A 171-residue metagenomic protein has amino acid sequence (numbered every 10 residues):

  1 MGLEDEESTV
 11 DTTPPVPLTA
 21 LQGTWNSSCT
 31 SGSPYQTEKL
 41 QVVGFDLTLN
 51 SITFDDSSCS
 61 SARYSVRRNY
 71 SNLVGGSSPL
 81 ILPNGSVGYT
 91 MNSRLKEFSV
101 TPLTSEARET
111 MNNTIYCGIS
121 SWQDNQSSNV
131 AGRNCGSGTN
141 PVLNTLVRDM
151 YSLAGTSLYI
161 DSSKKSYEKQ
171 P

Functional and structural regions predicted by a protein language model:
M1-A20: Bacterial Sec-dependent N-terminal signal peptides
A20-G23, S27: N-terminal onset of structured domains
S27-Q36, I52-G155, D161-P171: Contiguous, well-ordered beta-strand patches that form the walls/edges of small beta-barrel/beta-sandwich domains
L40-L49: Conserved beta-hairpin
